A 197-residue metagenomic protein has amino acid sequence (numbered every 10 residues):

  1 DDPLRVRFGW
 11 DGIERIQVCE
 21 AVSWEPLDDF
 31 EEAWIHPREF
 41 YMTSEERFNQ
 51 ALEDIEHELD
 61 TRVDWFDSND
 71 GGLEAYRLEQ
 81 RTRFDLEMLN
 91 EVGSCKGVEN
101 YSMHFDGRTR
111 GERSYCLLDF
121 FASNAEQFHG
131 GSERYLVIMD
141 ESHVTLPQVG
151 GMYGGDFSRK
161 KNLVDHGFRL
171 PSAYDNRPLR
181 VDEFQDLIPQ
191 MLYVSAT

Functional and structural regions predicted by a protein language model:
D1-T197: ASCE RecA-like P-loop NTPase motor cores that couple ATP hydrolysis to mechanical translocation on nucleic acids
